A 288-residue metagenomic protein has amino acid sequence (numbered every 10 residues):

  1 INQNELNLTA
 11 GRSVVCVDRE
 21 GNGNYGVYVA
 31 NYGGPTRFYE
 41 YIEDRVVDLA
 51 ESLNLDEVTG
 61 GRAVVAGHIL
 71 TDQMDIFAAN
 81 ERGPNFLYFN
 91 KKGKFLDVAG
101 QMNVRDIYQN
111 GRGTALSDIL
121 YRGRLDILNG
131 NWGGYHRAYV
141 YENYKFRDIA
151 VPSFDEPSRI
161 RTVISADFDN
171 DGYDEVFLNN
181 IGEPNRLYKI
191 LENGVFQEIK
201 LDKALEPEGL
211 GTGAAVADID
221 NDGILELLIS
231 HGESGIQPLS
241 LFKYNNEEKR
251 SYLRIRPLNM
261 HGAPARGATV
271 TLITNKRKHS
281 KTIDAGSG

Functional and structural regions predicted by a protein language model:
I1, P35-L49, P84-V98, Y135-I149 (+2 more regions): Beta-propeller blade repeat segments, especially FG-GAP/WD-type strand-to-loop junctions in 6- to 7-bladed propeller
Q3-V15, N54-V65, N103-L116, P152-I164 (+3 more regions): Repeat-based blade/solenoid architectures
G11, G33, G61, R82 (+7 more regions): Short coil/loop residues immediately preceding or within conserved phosphate-binding loops of NTP-utilizing enzyme
V15-R19, Y39, G67-I69, S117-I119 (+3 more regions): Calcium-binding motifs, dominated by EF-hand helix-loop-helix domains
G21-A30, T71-A79, Y121-G130, N170-N179 (+1 more regions): Acidic/hydrophobic-patterned starts of short beta strands in beta-sheet-rich repeat architectures
L49, V65-A66, L70-F77, Y88-F89 (+7 more regions): Extended non-membrane alpha-helical scaffolds
F146, V195-G288: Gly/Ser/Thr/Pro-enriched helix-cap/hinge segments flanking short amphipathic alpha-helices
R159-D174, L178-G182, R186-Y188, E206-L225: Long hydrophobic segments that form regular secondary structure
